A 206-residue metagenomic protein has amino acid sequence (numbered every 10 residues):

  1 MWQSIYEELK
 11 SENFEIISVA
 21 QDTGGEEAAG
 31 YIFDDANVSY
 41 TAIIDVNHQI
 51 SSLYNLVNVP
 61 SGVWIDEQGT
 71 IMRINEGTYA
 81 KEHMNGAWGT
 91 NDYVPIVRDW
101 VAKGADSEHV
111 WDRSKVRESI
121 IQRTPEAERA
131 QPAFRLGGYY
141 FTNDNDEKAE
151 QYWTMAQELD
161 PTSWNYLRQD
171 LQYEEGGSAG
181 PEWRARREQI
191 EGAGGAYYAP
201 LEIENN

Functional and structural regions predicted by a protein language model:
M1-D35, V46: Structural microenvironment flanking redox-active thiols in thiol-disulfide oxidoreductases
G30-V59, V63-I65: Short, internal strand/loop/helix patches that form the active-site neighborhood or redox-interaction surface
D66-N145: Thiol-/selenol-based redox modules, centered on thioredoxin-like and closely related oxidoreductase domains
A127, L159-P161: Short coil turns that delineate tetratricopeptide repeat
Y173-L201: Alpha-helical linker/edge segments of TPR/alpha-solenoid repeat scaffolds and analogous pre-/post-domain helices
